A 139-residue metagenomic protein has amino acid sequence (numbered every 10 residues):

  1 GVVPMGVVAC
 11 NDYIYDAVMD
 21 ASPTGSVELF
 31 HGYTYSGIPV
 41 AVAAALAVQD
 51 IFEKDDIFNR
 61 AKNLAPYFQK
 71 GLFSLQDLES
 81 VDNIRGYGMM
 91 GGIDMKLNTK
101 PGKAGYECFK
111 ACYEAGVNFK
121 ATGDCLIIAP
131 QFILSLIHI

Functional and structural regions predicted by a protein language model:
G1-L136: Conserved N-terminal phosphate-binding loop of PLP-dependent enzymes in the Aspartate aminotransferase
